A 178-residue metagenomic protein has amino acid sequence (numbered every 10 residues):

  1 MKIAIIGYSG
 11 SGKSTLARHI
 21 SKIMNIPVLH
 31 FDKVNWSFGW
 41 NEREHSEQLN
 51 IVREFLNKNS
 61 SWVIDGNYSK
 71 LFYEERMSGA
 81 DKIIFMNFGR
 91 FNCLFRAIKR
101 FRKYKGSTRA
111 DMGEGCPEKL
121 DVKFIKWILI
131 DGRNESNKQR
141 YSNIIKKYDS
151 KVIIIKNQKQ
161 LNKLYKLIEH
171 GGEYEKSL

Functional and structural regions predicted by a protein language model:
K2: Walker A (P-loop) ATP-phosphate-binding motif of ABC ATPase nucleotide-binding domains
I5: Hydrophobic anchor at the beta1->P-loop junction of P-loop NTPases
S9: The conserved Walker
K13: Conserved lysine of the Walker
R18-S61: Conserved substrate/cofactor phosphate-moiety recognition/catalytic segment in nucleotide-dependent phosphotransferases
I23, L129-L178: NTP-dependent small-molecule kinase module
N50-F95: Glycine-rich phosphate-binding loop used to anchor ATP phosphates in small-molecule kinases, encompassing both
F88-E135: A glycine- and Lys/Arg-enriched "phosphate-lid" helix/loop adjacent to the NTP-binding pocket of small-molecule kinases
